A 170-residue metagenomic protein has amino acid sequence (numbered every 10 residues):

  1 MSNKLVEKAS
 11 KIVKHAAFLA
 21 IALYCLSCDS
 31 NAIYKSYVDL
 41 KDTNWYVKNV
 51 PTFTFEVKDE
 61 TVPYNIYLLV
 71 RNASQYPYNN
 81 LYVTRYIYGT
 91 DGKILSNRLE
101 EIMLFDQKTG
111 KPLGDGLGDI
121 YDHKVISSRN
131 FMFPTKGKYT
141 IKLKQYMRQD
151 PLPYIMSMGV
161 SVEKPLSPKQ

Functional and structural regions predicted by a protein language model:
S2-A17: Bacterial N-terminal signal peptides that target proteins for export
Y24-S27: C-terminal motif of bacterial Sec signal peptides marking the signal peptidase cleavage site
D29-A32: Bacterial signal peptide processing site
D42, M103-P134: Extended, solvent-exposed segments with strong compositional bias
T61-Y64, V125-Q145: Short tyrosine-centred short linear motifs in exposed loops/low-complexity segments
L68-Q75, M147: Short amphipathic, basic-aromatic surface patches that mediate peripheral association with negatively charged
P77-V83, Y154-S157: Short coil-to-beta strand junction motifs in C2/discoidin
P134-Q149, Y154-K164: Internal, hydrophobic beta-strand segments that form the core of beta-sheet-rich folds
